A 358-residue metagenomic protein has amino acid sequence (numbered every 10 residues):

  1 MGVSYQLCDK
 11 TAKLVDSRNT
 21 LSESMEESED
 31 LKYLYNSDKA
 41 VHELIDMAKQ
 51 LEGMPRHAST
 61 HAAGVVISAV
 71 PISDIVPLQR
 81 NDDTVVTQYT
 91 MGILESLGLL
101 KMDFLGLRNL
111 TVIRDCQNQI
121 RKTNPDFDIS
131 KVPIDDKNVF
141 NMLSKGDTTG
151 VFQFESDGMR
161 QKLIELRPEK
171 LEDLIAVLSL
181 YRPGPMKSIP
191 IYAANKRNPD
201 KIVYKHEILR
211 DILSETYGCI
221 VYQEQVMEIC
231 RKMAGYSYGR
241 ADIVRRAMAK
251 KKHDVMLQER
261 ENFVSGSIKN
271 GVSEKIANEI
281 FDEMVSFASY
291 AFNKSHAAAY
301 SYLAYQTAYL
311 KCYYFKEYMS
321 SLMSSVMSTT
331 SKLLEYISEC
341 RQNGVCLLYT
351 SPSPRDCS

Functional and structural regions predicted by a protein language model:
M1-S351, S358: Noncatalytic, beta-rich nucleic-acid-contacting surfaces in large DNA/RNA-processing enzymes
